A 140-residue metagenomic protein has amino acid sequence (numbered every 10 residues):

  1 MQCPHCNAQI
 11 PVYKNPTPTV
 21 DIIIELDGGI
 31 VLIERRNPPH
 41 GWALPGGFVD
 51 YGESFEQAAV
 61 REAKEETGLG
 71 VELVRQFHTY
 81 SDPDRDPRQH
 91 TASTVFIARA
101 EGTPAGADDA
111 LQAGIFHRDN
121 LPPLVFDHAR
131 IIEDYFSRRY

Functional and structural regions predicted by a protein language model:
M1, P18-V20, G28, A92-T94 (+1 more regions): Change "...and in nucleic-acid phosphodiester-cleaving endonucleases..." to "...and in nucleic-acid processing enzymes
M1-D21: Acidic, metal-coordinating catalytic segment for phosphate/diphosphate chemistry, firing primarily on the Nudix
V12, V31, P39-H40, P83 (+1 more regions): Flexible, glycine-rich phosphate/dinucleotide-binding loops and adjacent beta-alpha linkers at cofactor/substrate
K14, I22-I23, E34, R88 (+1 more regions): Short secondary-structure boundary/capping segments
V20, E25-E66: Conserved Nudix-box catalytic region and its N-terminal flanking loop in Nudix hydrolases and closely related
I22, L73-Q76: Generic preference for hydrophobic
V49-E72, Y80-Y135: Unchanged
S137-Y140: Generic C-terminal helix-cap and adjacent flexible tail
